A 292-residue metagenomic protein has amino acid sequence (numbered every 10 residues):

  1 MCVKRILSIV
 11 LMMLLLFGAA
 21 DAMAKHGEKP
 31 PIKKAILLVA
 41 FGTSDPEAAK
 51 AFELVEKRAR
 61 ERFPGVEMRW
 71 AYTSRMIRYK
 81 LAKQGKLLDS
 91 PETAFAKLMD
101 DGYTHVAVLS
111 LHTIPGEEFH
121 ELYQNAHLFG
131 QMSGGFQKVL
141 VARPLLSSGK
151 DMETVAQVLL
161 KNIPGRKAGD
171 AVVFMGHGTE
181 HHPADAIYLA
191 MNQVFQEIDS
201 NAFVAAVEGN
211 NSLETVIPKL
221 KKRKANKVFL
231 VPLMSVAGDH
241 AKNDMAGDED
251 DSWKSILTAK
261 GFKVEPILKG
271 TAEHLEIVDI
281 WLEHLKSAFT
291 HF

Functional and structural regions predicted by a protein language model:
M1-I9: Bacterial N-terminal signal peptides that target proteins for export
C2, M13-L14, A24: Position-driven detector of the extreme protein N-terminus
I9-G18: Bacterial N-terminal signal peptides
M23-F229, S235-F292: Extended amphipathic ligand-handling, pore-lining, and cofactor/metal-binding catalytic surfaces
